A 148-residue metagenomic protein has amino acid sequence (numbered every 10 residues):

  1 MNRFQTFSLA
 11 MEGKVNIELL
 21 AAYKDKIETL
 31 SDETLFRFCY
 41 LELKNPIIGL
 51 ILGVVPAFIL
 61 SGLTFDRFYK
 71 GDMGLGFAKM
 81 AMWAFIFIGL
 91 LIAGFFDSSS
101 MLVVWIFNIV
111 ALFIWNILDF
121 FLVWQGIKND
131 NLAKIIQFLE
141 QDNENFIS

Functional and structural regions predicted by a protein language model:
M1-V55, M73, K79-S148: Transmembrane helix recognition focused on a "late"/terminal membrane span
V54, F58-F68: A short amphipathic helical element positioned immediately N-terminal to and/or at the very start of a transmembrane
R67, L75-G76: Alpha-helical transmembrane segments and their helix-entry boundary regions
